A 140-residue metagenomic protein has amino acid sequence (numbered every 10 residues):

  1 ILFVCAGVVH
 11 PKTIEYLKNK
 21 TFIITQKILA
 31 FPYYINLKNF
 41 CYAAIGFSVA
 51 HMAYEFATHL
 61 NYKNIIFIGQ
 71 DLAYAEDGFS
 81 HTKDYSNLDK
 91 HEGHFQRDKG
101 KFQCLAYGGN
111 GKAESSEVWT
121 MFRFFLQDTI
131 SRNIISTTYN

Functional and structural regions predicted by a protein language model:
I1-N140: Metal-ion/cofactor- or nucleotide/acyl-coenzyme-handling active-site neighborhoods
